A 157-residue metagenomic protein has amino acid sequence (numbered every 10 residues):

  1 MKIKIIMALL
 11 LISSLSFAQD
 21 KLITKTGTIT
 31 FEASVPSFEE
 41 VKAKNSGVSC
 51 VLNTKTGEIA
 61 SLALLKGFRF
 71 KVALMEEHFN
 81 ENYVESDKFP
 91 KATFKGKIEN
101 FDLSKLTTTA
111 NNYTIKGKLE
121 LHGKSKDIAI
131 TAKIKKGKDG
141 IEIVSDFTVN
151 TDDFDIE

Functional and structural regions predicted by a protein language model:
M1-L22: Bacterial Sec-dependent N-terminal signal peptides
Q19-E157: Low-complexity, acidic/polar, glycine-enriched regions of mature
